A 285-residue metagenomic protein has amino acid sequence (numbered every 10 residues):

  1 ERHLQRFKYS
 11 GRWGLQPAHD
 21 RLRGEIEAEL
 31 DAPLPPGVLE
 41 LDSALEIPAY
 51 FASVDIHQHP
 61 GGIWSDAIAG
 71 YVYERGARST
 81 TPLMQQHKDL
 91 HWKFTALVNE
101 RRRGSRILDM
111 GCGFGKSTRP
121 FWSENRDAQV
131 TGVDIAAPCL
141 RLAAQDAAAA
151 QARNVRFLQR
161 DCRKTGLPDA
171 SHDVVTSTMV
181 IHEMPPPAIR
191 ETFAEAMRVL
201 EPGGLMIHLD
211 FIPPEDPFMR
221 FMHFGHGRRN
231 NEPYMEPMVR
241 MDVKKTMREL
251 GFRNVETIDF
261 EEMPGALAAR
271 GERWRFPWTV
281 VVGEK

Functional and structural regions predicted by a protein language model:
E1-W64: N-terminal auxiliary segments of SAM/dcSAM-dependent transferases
S65-D66, A77-K93: Conserved SAM-binding loop and adjacent beta-strand
V72, Q85-R103: Conserved alpha-helix/loop element of class I SAM-dependent methyltransferases that forms part of the SAM/SAH-binding
L108, K116-K164: Class I SAM-dependent methyltransferase SAM/SAH-binding core
G113: Conserved glycine-rich SAM-binding loop
R163-V175: A short acidic, Gly/Pro-enriched loop at the edge of an enzyme's catalytic core that lines a small-molecule cofactor
R190-P202: A short glycine-rich, Lys/Arg-flanked "PGG" loop and its adjoining helix->strand segment in the class I
I207-L267: C-terminal alpha-helical "lid/dimerization" subdomain adjacent to the S-adenosyl-L-methionine
